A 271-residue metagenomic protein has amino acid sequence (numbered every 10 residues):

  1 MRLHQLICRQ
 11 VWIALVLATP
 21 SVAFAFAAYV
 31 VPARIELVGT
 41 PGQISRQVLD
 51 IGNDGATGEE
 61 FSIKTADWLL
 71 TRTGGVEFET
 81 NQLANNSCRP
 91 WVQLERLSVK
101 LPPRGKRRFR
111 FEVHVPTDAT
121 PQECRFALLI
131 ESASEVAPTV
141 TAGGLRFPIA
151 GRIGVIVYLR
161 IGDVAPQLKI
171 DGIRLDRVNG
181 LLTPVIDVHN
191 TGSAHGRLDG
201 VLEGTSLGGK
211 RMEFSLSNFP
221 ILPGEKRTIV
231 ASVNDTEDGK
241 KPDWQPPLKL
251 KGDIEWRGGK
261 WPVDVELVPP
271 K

Functional and structural regions predicted by a protein language model:
M1-L15, T19: Bacterial N-terminal signal peptides that target proteins for export
P20-A25: N-terminal signal peptide c-region/cleavage motif recognized by signal peptidases
F26-E59, R96-V99, Q167-V185, N218: Beta-sheet-dominated interaction scaffolds and their linkers
F26-P32, A56-F111, D199, S206-R211: Surface-exposed binding patches on compact interaction domains or structured appendages
G39, V99-R107, N218-R227: Short proline/glycine- and polar residue-rich coil/turn motifs
R46-D50, L94-I130: Ligand-binding face of N-terminal immunoglobulin V-set domains in extracellular IgSF glycoproteins
G55-T57, T117, H189-A194, E237: Short, acidic/polar linear motifs in exposed loop/turn regions
S62-L69, H114-Y158, E237-K271: Terminal connector regions
